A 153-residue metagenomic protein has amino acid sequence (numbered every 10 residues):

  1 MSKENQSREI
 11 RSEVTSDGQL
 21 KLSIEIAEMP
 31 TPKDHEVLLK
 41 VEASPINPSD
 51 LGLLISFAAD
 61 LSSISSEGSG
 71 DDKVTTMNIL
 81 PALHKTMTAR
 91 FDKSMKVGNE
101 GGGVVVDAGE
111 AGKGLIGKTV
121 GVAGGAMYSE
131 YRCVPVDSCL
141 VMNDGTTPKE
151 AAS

Functional and structural regions predicted by a protein language model:
M1-R11: Eukaryotic N-terminal low-complexity, Ser/Thr- and Lys/Arg-rich leader segments that predominantly function as
K3-N5, A27-E100: N-terminal glycine-rich beta->alpha transition that marks the start or flank of a dinucleotide-binding site
S12, S44, A108, M142-G145: Residue-level recognition of beta-strand microenvironments
S16-I24, N47-D50: Short N-terminal binding/cap micro-motifs at the start of the first secondary-structure element
A82-K93, V97-G124: A glycine-/small-residue-rich N-terminal strand-loop-strand element that serves as the cofactor-binding glycine loop
G124-D137: A structural motif shared across PLP-dependent enzymes of the aminotransferase-like
D144-S153: A glycine-rich, Thr/Ser-enriched phosphate-binding loop motif common to dinucleotide/cofactor-binding enzymes
